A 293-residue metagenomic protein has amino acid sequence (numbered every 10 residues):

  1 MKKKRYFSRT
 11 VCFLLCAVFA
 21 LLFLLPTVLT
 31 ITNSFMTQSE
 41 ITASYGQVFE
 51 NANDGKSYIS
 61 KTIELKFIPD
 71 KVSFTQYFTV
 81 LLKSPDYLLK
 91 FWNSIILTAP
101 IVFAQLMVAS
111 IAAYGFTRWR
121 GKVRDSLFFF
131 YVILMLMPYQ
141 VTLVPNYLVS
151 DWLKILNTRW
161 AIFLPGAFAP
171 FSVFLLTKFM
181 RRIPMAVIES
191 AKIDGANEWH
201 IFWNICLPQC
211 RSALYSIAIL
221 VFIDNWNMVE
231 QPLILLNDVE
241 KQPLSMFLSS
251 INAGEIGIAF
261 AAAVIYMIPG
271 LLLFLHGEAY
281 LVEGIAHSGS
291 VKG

Functional and structural regions predicted by a protein language model:
K2-G293: A structural signal for multi-pass alpha-helical bundles of membrane permease subunits that mediate small-molecule
